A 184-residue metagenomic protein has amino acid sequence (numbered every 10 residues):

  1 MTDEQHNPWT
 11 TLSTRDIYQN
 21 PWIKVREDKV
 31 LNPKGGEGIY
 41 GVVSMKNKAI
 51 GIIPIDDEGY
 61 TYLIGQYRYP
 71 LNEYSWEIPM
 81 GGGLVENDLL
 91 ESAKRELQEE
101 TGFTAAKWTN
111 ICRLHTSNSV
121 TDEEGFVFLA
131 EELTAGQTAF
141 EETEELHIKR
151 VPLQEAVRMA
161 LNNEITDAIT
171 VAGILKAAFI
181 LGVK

Functional and structural regions predicted by a protein language model:
T2-W9, Y74, V85, T143-K184: Nudix hydrolase/Nudix homology domain
H6-P8, G51-R95, L133: Conserved Nudix-box catalytic region and its N-terminal flanking loop in Nudix hydrolases and closely related
T14-G51, D57: Acidic, metal-coordinating catalytic segment for phosphate/diphosphate chemistry, firing primarily on the Nudix
D16-N20, Y69, L114-F126: Acidic pyrophosphate-coordinating catalytic loop
K24-D28, Y74, E124-F126, H147: Short beta-strand micro-motifs in enzyme catalytic cores
K29-K34, S117-G136: Active-site-adjacent beta-strand/loop module that shapes the phosphate/pyrophosphate-binding cleft
V30, P54, L63, L129-A130 (+1 more regions): Conserved hydrophobic "DFG−1" position in protein kinase catalytic cores
L63, I78-N110, F128, F140-T143 (+1 more regions): The catalytic Nudix box helix
